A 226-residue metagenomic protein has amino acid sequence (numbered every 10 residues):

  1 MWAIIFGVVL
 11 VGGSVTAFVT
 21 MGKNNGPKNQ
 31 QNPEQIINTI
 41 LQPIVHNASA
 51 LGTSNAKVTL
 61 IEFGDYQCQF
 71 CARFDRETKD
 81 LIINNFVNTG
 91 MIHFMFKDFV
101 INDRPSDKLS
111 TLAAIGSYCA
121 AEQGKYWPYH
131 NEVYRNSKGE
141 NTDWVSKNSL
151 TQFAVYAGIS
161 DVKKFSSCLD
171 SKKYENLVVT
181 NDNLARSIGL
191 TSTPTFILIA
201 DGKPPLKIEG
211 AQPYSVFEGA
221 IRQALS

Functional and structural regions predicted by a protein language model:
M1-N29, L41, H46, F63 (+2 more regions): C-terminal cap of thioredoxin/glutaredoxin-like
N32-P33: C-terminal low-complexity, Ser/Thr- and acidic/Pro-rich disordered "stalk" regions positioned immediately N-terminal
L41-V58: A short beta-strand-turn-helix
A48, R104, S117, K138 (+2 more regions): Conserved short-loop catalytic and cofactor-binding motifs
A56, I61-V155, I188-T191, Q212: Structural alpha/beta surface segment adjacent to cysteine/selenocysteine redox centers across thiol/disulfide enzymes
